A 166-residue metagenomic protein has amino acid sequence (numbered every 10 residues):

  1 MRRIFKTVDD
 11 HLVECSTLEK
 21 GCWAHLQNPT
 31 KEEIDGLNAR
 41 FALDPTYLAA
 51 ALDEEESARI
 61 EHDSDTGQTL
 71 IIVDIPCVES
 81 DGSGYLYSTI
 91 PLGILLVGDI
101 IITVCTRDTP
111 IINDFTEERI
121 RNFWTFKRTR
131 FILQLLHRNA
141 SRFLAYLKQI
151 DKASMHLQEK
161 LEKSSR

Functional and structural regions predicted by a protein language model:
M1-R166: Peripheral, non-transmembrane regulatory/ligand-interaction domains of membrane transport proteins
